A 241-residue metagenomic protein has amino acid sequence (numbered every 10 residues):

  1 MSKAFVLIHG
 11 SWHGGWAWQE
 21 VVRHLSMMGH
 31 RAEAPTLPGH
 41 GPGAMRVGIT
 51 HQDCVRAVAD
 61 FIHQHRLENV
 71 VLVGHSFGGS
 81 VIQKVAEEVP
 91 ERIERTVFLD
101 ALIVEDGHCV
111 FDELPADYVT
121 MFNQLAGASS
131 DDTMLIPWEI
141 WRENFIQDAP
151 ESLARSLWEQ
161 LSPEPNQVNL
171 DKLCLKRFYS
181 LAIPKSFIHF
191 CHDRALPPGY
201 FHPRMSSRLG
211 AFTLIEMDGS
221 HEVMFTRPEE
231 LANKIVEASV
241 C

Functional and structural regions predicted by a protein language model:
S2-A44: Conserved HGGG/HGGXW glycine-rich cap/lid loop of the alpha/beta-hydrolase fold
V6-G10, H75, H189: The conserved beta1-alpha1 loop
R31-V71, E87-E88, F111-A116: Active-site loop/oxyanion-hole signature of alpha/beta-hydrolase fold enzymes
V73-G78, I82: Gly/Ala-rich beta-loop-alpha elbow adjacent to hydrolase catalytic centers
E87, R92-I93, V97-L135, V168-N169 (+2 more regions): Flexible "cap/lid" loop of the alpha/beta hydrolase fold
E159-F178: Active-site nucleophile elbow and catalytic-triad environment of alpha/beta-hydrolase enzymes
L181, F187-H189: Short beta-strand/loop motif that positions the catalytic acidic residue of the alpha/beta-hydrolase fold
C191-F225, A238: Conserved loop-alpha-helix segment in the C-terminal half of the alpha/beta-hydrolase fold that carries the catalytic
